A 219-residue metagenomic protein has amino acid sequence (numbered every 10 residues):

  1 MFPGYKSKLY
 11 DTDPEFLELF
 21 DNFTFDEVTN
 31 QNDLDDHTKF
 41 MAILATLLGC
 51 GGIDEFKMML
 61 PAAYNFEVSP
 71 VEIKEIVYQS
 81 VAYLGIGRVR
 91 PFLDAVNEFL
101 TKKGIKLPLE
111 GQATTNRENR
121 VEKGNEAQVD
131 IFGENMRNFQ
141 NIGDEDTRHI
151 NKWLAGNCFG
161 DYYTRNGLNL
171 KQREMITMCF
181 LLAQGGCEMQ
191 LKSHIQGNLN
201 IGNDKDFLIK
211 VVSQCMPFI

Functional and structural regions predicted by a protein language model:
M1-H37, C50, K57, Y64 (+4 more regions): Acidic, glycine/proline-rich low-complexity segments that act as flexible tails and inter-domain linkers
D35, S69-E72, N169, G202-D206: Helix N-cap / loop-to-helix initiation motif
T38-L47, I76-V77, Q172-L182, V211-C215: Short, structured motif recognition centered on aromatic/hydrophobic residues
I43-D54, G186: Alpha-helical bundle segments that constitute or directly flank the non-heme di-iron/ferroxidase center
D54, V71, G87, E174 (+2 more regions): Short, solvent-exposed positions on alpha-helices
M59-A95: Hydrophobic/aromatic-rich structural module bridging two neighboring secondary-structure elements via a short loop
L182, M189-Q190: Intrinsically disordered, low-complexity segments enriched in Gly and acidic/Ser/Thr residues that form flexible
C187, G197-I219: C-terminal functional regions that serve as terminal interaction/effector modules
